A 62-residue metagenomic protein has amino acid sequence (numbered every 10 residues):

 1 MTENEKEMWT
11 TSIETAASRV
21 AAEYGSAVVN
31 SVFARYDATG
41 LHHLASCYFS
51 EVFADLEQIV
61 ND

Functional and structural regions predicted by a protein language model:
M1-D62: Interfaces that engage single-stranded nucleic acids at replication/repair/recombination sites
